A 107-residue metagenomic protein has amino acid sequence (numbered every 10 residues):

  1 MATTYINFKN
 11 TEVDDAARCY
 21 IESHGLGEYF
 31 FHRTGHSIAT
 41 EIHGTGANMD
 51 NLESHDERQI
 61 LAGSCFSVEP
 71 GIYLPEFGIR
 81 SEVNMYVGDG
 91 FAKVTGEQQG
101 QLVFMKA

Functional and structural regions predicted by a protein language model:
M1-A107: Active-site neighborhoods and metal-handling regions in enzymes and metal-associated proteins
